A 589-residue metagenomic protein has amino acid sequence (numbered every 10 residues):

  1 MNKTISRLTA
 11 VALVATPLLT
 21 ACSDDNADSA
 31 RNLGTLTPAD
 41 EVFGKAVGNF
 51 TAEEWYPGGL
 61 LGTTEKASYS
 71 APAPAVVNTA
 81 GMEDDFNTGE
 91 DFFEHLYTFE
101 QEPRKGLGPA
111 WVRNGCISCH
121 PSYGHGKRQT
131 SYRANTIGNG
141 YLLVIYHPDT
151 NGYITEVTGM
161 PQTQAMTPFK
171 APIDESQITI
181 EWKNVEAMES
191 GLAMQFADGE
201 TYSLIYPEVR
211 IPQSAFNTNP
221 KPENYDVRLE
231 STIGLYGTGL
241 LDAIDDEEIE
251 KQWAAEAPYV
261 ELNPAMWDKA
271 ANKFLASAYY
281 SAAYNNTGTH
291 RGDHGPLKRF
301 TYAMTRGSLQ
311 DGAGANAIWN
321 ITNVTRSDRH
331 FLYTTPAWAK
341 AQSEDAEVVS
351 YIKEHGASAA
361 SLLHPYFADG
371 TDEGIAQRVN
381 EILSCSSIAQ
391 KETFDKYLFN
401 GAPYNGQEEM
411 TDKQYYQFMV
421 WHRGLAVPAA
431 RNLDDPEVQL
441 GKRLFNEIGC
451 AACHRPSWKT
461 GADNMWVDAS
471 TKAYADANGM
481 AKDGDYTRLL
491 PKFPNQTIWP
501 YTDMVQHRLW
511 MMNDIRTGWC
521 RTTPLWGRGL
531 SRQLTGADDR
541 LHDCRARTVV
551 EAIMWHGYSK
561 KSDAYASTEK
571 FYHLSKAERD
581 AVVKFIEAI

Functional and structural regions predicted by a protein language model:
M1-T9: Bacterial N-terminal signal peptides that target proteins for export
A10-P17: Bacterial N-terminal signal peptides
L19-A21: C-terminal motif of bacterial Sec signal peptides marking the signal peptidase cleavage site
N26-N87, L96-M419, R423-P436, L444-I589: Electron-transfer interface patches adjacent to heme c in soluble/periplasmic c-type cytochromes and di-/multiheme
E90: N-terminal cofactor/phosphate-binding cores enriched in small/glycine residues, especially glycine-rich loops such as
